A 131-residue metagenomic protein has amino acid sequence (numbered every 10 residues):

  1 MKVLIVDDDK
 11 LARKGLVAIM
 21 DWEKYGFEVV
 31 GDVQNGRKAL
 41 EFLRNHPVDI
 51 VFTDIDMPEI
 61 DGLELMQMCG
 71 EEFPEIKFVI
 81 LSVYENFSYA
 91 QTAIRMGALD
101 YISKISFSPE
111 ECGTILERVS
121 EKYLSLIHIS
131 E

Functional and structural regions predicted by a protein language model:
D7, D54: Active-site residues of response regulator receiver
K10-G31, N45: Two-component/phosphorelay signaling modules centered on CheY-like receiver
D32-E41, G62: Helix N-cap/capping motif at the beta->alpha junctions
E41-F42, L63-F73: Short amphipathic alpha-helix used as the core "switch/output" element in two-component signaling
V48, G62, P74-E75, I94-L99: As written
M57: Receiver (REC) domain active-site loop signature in two-component systems and cognate sites in sensor histidine kinases
N86, Q91-I94, A98-E131: Interdomain helical linkers/hinges and coiled-coil/dimerization scaffolds that transmit conformational signals
